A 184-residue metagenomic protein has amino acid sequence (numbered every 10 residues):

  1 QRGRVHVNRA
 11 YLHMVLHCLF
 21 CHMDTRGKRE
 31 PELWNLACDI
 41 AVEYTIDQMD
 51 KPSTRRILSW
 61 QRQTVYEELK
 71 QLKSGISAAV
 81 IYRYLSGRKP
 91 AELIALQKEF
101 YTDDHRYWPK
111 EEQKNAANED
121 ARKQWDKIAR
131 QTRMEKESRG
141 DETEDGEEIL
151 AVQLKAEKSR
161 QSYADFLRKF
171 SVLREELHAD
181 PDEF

Functional and structural regions predicted by a protein language model:
Q1-G3: Polar-ligand-bearing catalytic/cofactor-coordination segments of membrane-embedded or membrane-tethered inner-membrane
V5-H22: Active-site recognition of the HExxH zinc-binding catalytic motif
N8, W34, C38, S159 (+1 more regions): Hydrophobic (often cysteine-bearing) scaffold residues that line and stabilize catalytic clefts of nucleotide/cofactor
M14-C18, N35-D50: An active-site-proximal "capping" alpha-helix that borders the catalytic cofactor pocket
C18, H22-G27, M49, S53: Amphipathic alpha-helical interaction segments
C21-D39: Helix-loop-helix transmembrane hairpins and adjacent membrane-interface loops of multi-pass inner-membrane proteins
D47-F184: Negatively charged
